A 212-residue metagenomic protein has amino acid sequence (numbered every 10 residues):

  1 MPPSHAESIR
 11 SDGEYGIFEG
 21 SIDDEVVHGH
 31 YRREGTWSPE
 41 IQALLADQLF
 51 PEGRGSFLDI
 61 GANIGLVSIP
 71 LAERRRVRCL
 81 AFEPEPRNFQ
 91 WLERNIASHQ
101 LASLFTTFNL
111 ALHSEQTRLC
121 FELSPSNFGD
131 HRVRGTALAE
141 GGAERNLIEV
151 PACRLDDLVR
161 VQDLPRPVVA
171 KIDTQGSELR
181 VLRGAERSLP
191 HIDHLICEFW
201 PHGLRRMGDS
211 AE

Functional and structural regions predicted by a protein language model:
M1-T106, E144, Q162-L164: S-adenosyl-L-methionine
W37-P39, I148-A152, E178, M207: A conditional alpha-helix N-cap/helix-loop micro-motif detector
A43-L44, W91, R154-D157, G184: Alpha-helical elements of Rossmann-like donor-binding domains used by nucleotide-donor carbohydrate transfer enzymes
G55, R74-A81, D157-E212: Conserved acidic-Pro-Pro-aromatic motif
A62-I64, P86, L112-S114, T174-G176 (+1 more regions): Short, glycine/acidic-enriched loop or turn micro-motifs at the edges of active sites
L66-I69, Q90, T117, L179-R183 (+1 more regions): Short N-terminal helix/helix-N-cap motif within the alpha/beta-hydrolase-1
P86-R87, A143-V150, E198-D209: Acceptor-substrate binding/catalytic loop of class I
E93-V159: S-adenosyl-L-methionine
